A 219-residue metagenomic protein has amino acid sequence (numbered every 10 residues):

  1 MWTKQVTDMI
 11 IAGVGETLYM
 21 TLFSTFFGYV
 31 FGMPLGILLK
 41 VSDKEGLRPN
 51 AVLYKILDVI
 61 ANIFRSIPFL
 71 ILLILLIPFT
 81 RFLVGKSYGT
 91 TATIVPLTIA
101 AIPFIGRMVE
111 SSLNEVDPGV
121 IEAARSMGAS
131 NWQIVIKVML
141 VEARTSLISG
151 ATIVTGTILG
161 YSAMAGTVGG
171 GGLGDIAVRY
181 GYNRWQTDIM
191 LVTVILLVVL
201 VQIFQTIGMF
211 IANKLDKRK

Functional and structural regions predicted by a protein language model:
M1-F23, N50-K55: Periplasmic/extracellular loop-to-transmembrane helix junction in inner-membrane transport proteins
I10-V41, A151: Transmembrane alpha-helix signature in integral membrane proteins
A12, E16-M20, R65, F69-F104 (+1 more regions): Loop-to-helix entry region at the N-terminal start of transmembrane alpha-helices in multi-pass membrane transporters
L38-K44, M190-K219: C-terminal transmembrane helix and the adjacent membrane-cytosol boundary/short C-terminal tail of inner/organellar
L38-L75, L97, I102, M108-S111 (+1 more regions): Cytoplasmic-entry segments and transmembrane alpha-helices of multi-pass inner-membrane transporters
F79, G150-V199, T206: Non-cytoplasmic
L113-A143, N183: Short helix-to-coil transition segments within interhelical loops that connect adjacent transmembrane helices
N131-S162: Transmembrane alpha-helices
